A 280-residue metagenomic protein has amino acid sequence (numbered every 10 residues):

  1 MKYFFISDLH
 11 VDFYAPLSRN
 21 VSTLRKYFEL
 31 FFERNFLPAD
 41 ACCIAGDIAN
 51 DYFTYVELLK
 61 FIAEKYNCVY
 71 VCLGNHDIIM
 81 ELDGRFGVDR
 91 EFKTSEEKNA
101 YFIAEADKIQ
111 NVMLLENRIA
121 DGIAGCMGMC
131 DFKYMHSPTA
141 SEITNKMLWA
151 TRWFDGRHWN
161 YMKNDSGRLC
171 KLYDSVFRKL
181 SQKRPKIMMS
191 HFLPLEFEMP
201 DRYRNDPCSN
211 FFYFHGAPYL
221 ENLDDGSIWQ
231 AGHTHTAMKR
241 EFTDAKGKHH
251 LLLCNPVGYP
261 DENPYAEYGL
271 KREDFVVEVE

Functional and structural regions predicted by a protein language model:
M1-V71, D77-F86, E91: N-terminal active-site segment of His-dependent metallophosphoesterases
K2-F13, D121-M129, I187-H191, L251-V257: Active-site-proximal beta-strand elements of phosphoester/diester hydrolases
F5-S7, C42-D47, Y70-N75, M113-E116 (+3 more regions): Active-site neighborhood of phospho(di)ester-bond hydrolases with catalytic His/Asp-centered motifs
H10-P16, A49-T54, H76-F86, C130-M135 (+3 more regions): Active-site environment of divalent metal-dependent phosphoester hydrolases
S18, A120, S209, H215-G226 (+1 more regions): Binuclear metal-dependent phosphoesterase catalytic core
F31-E33, E57-A63, I103-D121, L172-R184: Short amphipathic alpha-helices and their capping/turn segments at secondary-structure boundaries
C68-T139, L148: A basic- and aromatic-enriched beta-loop-alpha substructure that forms the phosphate/nucleotide- and DNA/RNA-contacting
A124-P207: Active-site-proximal loop/helix segment associated with metal-binding centers of metalloenzymes
